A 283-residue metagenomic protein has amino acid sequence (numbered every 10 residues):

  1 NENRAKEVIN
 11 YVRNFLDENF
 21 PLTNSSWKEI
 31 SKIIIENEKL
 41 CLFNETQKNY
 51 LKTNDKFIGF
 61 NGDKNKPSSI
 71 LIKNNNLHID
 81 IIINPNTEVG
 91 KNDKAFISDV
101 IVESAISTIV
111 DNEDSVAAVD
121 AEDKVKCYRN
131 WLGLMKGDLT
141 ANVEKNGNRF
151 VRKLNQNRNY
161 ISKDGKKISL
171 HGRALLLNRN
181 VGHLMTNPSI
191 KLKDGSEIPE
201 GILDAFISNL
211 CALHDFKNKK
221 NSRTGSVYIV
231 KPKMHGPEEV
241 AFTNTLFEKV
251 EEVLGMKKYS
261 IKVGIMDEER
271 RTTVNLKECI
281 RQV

Functional and structural regions predicted by a protein language model:
N1-F242, E248-M256, K262: Catalytic alpha/beta active-site cores
K233, R270-V274: Conserved structured catalytic cores and adjacent interaction surfaces of nucleotide-binding/hydrolyzing enzymes
I261-D267: Aromatic-lined carbohydrate-recognition surfaces of secreted/lumenal glycan-active proteins
N275-V283: Extended amphipathic alpha-helical segments with heptad-repeat/coiled-coil character used for oligomerization, fusion
